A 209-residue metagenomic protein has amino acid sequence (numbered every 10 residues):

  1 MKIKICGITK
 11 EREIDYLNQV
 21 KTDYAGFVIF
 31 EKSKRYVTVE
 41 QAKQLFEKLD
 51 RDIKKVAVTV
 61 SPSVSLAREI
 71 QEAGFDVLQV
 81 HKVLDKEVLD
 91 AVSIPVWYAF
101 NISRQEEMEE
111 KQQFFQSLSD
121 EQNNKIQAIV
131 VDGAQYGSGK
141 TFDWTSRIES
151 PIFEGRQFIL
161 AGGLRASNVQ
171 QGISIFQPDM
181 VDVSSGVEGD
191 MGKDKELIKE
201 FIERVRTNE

Functional and structural regions predicted by a protein language model:
M1-E209: Conserved N-terminal beta1-alpha1 strand-loop-helix module at the mouth
